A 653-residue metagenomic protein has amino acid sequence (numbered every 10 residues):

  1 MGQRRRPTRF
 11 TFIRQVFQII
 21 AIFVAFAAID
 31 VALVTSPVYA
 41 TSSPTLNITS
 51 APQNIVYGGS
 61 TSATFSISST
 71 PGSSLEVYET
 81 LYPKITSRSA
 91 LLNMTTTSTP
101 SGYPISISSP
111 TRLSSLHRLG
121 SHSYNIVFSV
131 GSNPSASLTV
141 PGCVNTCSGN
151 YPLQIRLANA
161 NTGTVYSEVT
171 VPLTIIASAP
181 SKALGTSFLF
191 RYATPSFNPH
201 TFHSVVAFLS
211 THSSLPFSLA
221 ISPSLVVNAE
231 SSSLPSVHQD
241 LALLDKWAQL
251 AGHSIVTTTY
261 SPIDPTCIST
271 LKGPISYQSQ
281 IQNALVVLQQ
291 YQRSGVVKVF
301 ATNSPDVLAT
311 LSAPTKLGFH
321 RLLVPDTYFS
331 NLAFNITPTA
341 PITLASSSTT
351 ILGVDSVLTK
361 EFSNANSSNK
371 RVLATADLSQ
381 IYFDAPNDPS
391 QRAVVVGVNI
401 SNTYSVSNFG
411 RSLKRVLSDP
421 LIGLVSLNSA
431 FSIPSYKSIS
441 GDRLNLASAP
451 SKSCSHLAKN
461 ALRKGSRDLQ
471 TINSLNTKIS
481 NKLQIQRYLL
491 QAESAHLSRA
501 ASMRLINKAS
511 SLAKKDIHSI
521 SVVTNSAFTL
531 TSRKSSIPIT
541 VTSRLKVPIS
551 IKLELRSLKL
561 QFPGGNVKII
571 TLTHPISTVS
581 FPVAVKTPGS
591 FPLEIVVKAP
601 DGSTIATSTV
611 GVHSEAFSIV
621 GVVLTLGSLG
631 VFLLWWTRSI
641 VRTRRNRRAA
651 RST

Functional and structural regions predicted by a protein language model:
S50-Y78, L530-P538: Contiguous beta-strand segments within globular domains
S66-S68, R156, A193, F208-T211 (+4 more regions): Catalytic grooves of carbohydrate-active enzymes
P100-T139, G564-T587: Intrinsically disordered, low-complexity Pro/Gly/Ser/Thr-rich segments with frequent PxxP/GP/PP motifs and embedded
A136-V169, T587-V620, I640-V641: Terminal connector regions
G163-T257: Active-site beta->alpha N-cap acidic-glycine motif
S502-F617: Membrane-proximal extracellular "stem/stalk" segments of glycoproteins immediately N-terminal to a transmembrane helix
L629-T643: Alpha-helical transmembrane segments
R645-T653: Cytoplasmic C-terminal tails of single-pass
